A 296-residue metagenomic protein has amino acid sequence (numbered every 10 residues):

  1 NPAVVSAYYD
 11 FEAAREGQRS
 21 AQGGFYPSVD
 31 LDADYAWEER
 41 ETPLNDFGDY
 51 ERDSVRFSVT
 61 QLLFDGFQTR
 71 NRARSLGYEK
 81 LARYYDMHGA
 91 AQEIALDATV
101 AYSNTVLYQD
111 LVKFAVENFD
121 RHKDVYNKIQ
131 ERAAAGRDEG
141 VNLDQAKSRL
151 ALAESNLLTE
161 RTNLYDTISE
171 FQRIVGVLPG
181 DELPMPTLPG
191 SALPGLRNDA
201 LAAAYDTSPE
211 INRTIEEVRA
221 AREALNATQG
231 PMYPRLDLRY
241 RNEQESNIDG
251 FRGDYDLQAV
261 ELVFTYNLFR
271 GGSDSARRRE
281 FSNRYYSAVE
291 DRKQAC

Functional and structural regions predicted by a protein language model:
N1-D30, D34, L62-L63, R137-E139 (+3 more regions): Bacterial Sec-pathway N-terminal export signals of envelope proteins
V5, S28-Y50, T60-G89, N212 (+3 more regions): Small/polar (Gly/Ser/Thr/Ala-rich) solvent-exposed segments that form structured loops/beta-strands/short helices used
S6-A21, A90, I94-E117, K123-Y126 (+5 more regions): Amphipathic alpha-helical coiled-coil segments
R52-S54, V100, Q145, R235 (+1 more regions): Transmembrane beta-barrel architecture of outer-membrane proteins
R56-S58, Y102, E261-V263: Membrane-embedded beta-strand positions in outer-membrane beta-barrel channels/transporters
A91-T207: Periplasmic alpha-helical coiled-coil/stalk elements that build and connect Gram-negative outer-membrane
V177, G230-P231: Helix N-cap/coil-helix junction residues
